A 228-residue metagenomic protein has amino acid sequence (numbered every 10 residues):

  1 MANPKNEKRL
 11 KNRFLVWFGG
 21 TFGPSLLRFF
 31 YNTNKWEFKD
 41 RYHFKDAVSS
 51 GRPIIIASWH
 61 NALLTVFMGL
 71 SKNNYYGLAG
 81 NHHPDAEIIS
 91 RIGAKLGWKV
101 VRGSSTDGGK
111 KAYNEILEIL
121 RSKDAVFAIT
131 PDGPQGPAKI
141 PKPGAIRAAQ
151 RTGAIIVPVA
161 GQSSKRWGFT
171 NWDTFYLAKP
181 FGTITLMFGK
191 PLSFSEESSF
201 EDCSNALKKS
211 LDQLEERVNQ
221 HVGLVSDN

Functional and structural regions predicted by a protein language model:
A2-R28, K45, S71-Y75, K95 (+1 more regions): Non-catalytic C-terminal accessory region of glycerolipid acyltransferases and related lyso-lipid remodeling enzymes
R28-P53, A62-T65: A short, well-structured juxtamembrane/interface segment
Y31-W36, I55, G103-G108, P134-Q135: Short, flexible loop segments at the rims of nucleotide/cofactor-binding pockets, characterized by
W36-F38, V100, L186: Generic structural signal for residues in well-ordered beta-strands
K39-R41, G80, G103-T106, G189 (+1 more regions): Conserved beta-strand termini and adjacent loop/short-helix elements that scaffold enzyme active sites in alpha/beta
D40-Y42, H60, S104, G133 (+1 more regions): Short, well-ordered turn and helix-capping elements at secondary-structure junctions
R52-D107: Catalytic core of membrane glycerolipid acyltransferases/transacylases, capturing the structured, soluble-facing
